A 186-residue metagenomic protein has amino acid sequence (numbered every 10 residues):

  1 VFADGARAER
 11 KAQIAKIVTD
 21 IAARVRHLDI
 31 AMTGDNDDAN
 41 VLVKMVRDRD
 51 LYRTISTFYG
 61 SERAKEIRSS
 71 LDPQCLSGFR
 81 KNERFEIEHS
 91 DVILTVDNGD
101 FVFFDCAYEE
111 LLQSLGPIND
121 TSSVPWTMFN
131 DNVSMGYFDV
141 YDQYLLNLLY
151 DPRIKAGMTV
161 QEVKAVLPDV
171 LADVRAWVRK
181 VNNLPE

Functional and structural regions predicted by a protein language model:
V1-A6: Acidic/histidine-rich, surface-exposed loop or edge segments in extracytoplasmic proteins
A8-Y108, Q113-S114, I118-V124: Metzincin-family zinc-dependent endopeptidase catalytic domain
S61-V102, I118-E186: Metalloprotease/metallohydrolase-associated module, dominated by Zn2+-dependent proteases
